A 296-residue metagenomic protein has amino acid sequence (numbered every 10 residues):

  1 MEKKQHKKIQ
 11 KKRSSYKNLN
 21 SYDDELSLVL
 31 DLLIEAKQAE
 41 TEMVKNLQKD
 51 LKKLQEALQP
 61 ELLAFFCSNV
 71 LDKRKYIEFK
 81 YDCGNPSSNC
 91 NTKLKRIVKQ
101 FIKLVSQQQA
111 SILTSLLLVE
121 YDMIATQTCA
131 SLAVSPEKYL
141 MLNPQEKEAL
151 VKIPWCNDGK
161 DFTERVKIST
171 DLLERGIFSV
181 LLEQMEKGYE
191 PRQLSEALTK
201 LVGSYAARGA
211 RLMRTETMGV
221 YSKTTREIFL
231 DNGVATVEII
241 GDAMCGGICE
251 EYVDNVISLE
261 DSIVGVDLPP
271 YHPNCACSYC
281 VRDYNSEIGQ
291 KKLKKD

Functional and structural regions predicted by a protein language model:
M1-S204, Y284-D296: N-terminal leader/targeting and assembly helices and adjacent pre-domain segments
G203-K295: Acidic, glycine-rich two-metal-ion catalytic cores of nucleic acid-processing enzymes
